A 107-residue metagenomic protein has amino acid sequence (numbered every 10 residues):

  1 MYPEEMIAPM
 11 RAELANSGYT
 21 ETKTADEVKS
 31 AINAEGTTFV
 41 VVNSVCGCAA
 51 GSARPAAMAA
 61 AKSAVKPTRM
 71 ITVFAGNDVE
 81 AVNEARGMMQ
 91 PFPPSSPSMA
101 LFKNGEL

Functional and structural regions predicted by a protein language model:
M1-G36: N-terminal leader/targeting and pre-domain segments
K23, T72-F74, L101: Structural signal for conserved beta-strand scaffold positions within catalytic alpha/beta enzyme cores
K29, V42-S44, G51, Q90 (+1 more regions): A structural signal for the main folded, soluble domain(s) of proteins
A34-C46: Short active-site neighborhood of thiol/selenol oxidoreductases, capturing the structured segment around
V42, V65-E84: Thiol-based oxidoreductase modules, predominantly thioredoxin-like and allied folds used for disulfide exchange
A50-S63: Typically the conserved alpha-helix immediately C-terminal to a functionally engaged Cys/Sec in thioredoxin-like
M89-S95: Thiol/disulfide oxidoreductase modules built on the thioredoxin-like
S96-L107: A short, hydrophobic beta-strand/beta-hairpin element that forms part of a small beta-sheet core
